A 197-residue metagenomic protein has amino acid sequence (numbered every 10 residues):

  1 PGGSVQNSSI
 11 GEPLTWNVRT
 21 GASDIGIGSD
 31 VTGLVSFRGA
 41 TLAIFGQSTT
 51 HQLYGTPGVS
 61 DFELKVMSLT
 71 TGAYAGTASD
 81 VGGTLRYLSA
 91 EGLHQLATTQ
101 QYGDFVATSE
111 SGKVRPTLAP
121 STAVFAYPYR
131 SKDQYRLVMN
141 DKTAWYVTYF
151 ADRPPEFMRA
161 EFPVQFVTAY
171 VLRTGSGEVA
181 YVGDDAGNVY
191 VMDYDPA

Functional and structural regions predicted by a protein language model:
P1-L14, A144-P154: Short beta-strand segments and strand-loop junctions that repeat across beta-rich extracellular domains
V5-G26, V106-S121: Surface-exposed loop and turn segments in beta-propeller and other repeat-based domains that flank or scaffold
S29-P196: Beta-sheet-dominated scaffold domains
